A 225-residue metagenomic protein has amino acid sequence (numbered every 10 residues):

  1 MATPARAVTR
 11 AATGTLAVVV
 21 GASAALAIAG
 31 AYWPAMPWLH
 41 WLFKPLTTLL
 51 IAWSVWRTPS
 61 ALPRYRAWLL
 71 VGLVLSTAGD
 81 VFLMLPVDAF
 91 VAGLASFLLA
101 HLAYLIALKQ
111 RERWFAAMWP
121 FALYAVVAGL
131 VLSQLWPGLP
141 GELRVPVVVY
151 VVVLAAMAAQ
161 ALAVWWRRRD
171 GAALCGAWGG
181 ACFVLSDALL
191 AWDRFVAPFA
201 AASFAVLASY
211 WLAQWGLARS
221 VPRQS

Functional and structural regions predicted by a protein language model:
A2-S225: Polytopic alpha-helical membrane-helix bundles and their juxtamembrane interface segments in multi-pass membrane
